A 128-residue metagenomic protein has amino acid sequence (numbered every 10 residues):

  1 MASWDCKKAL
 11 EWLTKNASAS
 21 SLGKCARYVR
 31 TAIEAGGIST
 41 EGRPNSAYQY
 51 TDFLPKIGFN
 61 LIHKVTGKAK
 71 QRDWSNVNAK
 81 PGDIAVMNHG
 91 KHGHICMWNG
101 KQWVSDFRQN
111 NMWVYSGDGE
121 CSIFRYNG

Functional and structural regions predicted by a protein language model:
M1-A17, K64, A69-W74, S116-G128: Non-catalytic ligand/cofactor/substrate-binding and regulatory segments of enzyme domains
M1-K56: N-terminal capping segments
R43-G117: ...with weaker cross-activation on analogous glycine-rich loops/strands in unrelated enzymes
